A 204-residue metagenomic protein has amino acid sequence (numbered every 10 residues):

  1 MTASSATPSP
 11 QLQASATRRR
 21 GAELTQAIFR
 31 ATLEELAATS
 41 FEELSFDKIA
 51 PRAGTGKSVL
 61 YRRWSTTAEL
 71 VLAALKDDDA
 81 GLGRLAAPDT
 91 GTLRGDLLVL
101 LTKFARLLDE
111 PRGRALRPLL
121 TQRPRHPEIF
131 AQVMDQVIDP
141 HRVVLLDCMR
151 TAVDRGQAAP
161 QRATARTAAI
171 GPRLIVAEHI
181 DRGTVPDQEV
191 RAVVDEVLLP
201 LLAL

Functional and structural regions predicted by a protein language model:
M1-R52, E69: Basic, helix-initiating cap at the start of DNA-binding domains
T2-S5, A131, D135, D139 (+1 more regions): Hydrophobic/aromatic-rich alpha-helical bundle segments in the mid-to-C-terminal region
I28, E43, T66-V71, G81-L82 (+2 more regions): Short amphipathic alpha-helical segment with a characteristic S/N-K-E followed by hydrophobic residues
T39, T66, Q122-P127: Short loop-to-helix capping motifs
G54-W64: Short hydrophobic/aromatic patch on the recognition helix
G83-G113: Hydrophobic alpha-helical connector segments
T102-L108, L116-R125, E196-L201: Helix-loop "lid/cap" segments that line or gate small-molecule binding pockets
R106-P118, E128-D154: Amphipathic alpha-helical packing segments from all-alpha helical-bundle domains
